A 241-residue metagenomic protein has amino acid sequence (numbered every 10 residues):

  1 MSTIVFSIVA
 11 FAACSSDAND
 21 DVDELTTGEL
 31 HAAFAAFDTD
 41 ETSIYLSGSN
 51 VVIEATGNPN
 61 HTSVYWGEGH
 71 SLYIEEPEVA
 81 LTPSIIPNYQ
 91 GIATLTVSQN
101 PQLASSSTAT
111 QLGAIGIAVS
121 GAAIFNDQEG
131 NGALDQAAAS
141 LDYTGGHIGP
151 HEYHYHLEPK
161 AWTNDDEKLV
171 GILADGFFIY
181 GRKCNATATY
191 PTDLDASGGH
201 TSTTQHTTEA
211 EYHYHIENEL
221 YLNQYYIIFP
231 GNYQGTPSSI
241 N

Functional and structural regions predicted by a protein language model:
A10-A13: C-terminal motif of bacterial Sec signal peptides marking the signal peptidase cleavage site
D17-A133: Solvent-exposed N-terminal domain segments of exported/luminal and surface proteins
L25-E68, N164, V170-N241: Extracellular glycan/ECM-engagement signal in secreted proteins
A93-V97, A118-S120, G149-W162, T207-L222: Extracellular/lumenal glycan-associated surfaces
G132-T144, G149-Y190: Short helix-loop boundary/capping segments
